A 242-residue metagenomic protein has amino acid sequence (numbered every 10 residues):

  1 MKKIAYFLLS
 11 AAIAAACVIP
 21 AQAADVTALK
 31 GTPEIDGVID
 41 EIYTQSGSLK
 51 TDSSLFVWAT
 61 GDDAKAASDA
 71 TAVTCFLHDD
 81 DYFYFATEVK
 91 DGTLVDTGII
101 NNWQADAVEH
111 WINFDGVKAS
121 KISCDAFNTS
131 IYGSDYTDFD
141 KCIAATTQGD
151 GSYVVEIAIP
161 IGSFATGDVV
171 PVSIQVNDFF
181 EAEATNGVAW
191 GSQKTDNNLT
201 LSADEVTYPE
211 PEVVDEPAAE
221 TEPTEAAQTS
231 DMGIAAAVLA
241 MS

Functional and structural regions predicted by a protein language model:
M1-L8: Positively charged n-region of N-terminal signal peptides that target proteins for export
I4, I19, V213-V214: Short hydrophobic transmembrane-like helices used for membrane targeting/insertion
A14-Q22: C-terminal segment of classical bacterial N-terminal signal peptides
A23-E222: Structural preference for beta-rich elements and adjacent junctions enriched in aromatics
G233-S242: A cross-kingdom C-terminal cell-surface attachment/processing module
